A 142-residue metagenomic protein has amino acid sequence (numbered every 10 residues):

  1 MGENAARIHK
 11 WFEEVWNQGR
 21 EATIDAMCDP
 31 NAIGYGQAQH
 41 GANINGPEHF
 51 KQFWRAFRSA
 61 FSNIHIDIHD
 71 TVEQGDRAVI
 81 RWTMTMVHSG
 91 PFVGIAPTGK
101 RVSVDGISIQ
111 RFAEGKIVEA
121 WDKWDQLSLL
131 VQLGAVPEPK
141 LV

Functional and structural regions predicted by a protein language model:
M1-V142: C-terminal and inter-domain tail/linker signature
